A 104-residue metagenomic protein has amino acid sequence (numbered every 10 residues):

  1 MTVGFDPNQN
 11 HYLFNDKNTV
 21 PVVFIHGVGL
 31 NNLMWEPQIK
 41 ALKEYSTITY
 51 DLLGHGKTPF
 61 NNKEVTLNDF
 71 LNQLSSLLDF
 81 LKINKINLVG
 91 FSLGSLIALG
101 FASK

Functional and structural regions predicted by a protein language model:
G4-N15: A short loop-to-beta-strand scaffold at the N-terminal edge of the catalytic core in hydrolase folds
Q9, T19, K85: Conserved catalytic core of two-component sensor histidine kinases, primarily the HATPase_c ATP-binding
F14-P59, L77: Conserved HGGG/HGGXW glycine-rich cap/lid loop of the alpha/beta-hydrolase fold
A41, F80-L81, K104: Alpha-helix C-cap/termination motif
N61-L71: Catalytic nucleophile-loop/oxyanion-hole region of alpha/beta-hydrolase and closely related hydrolase-like folds
D69-I86: Conserved acidic catalytic loop of the alpha/beta-hydrolase fold
N84-K104: Conserved hydrolase catalytic core segment
